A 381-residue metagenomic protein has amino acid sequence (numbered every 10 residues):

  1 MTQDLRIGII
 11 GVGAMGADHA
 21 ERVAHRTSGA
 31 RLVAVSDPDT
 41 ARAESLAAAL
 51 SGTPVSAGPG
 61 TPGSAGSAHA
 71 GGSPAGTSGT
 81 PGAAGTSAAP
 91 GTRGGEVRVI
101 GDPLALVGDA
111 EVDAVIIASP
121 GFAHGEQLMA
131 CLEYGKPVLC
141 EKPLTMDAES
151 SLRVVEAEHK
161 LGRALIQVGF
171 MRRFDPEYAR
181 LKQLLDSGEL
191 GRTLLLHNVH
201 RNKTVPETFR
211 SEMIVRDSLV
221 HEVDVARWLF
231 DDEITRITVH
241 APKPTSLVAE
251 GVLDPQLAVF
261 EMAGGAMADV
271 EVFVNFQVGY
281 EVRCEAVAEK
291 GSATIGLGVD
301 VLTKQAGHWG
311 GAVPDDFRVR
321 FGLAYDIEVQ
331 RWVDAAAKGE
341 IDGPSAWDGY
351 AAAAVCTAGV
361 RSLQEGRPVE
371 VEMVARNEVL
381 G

Functional and structural regions predicted by a protein language model:
M1, A114-I116, L152, D334-G381: C-terminal helix-rich "cap/oligomerization" subdomain common to oxidoreductases
M1-V55, H69, P74, G91: N-terminal Rossmann-like dinucleotide-binding module
R6, V248-E250, A263-I327: NAD(P)-dinucleotide binding in Rossmann-like oxidoreductases
E96-P103: Conserved SAM-binding strand-loop segment of SAM-dependent methyltransferases
G101, C140, I166-V168, H197 (+2 more regions): Hydrophobic residues in well-ordered beta-strands that form the structural core
V107, A114, P120-F170: Beta-strand-loop-alpha-helix segment that lines the small-molecule cofactor/substrate pocket of alpha/beta enzymes
E156-L165, A179-R192, V287-A288: Basic phosphate/pyrophosphate-binding loop/patch that engages nucleotide-derived ligands
V205-M267, F273-V278, W347: Rossmann-like dinucleotide-binding domain that binds NAD(P)(H)
